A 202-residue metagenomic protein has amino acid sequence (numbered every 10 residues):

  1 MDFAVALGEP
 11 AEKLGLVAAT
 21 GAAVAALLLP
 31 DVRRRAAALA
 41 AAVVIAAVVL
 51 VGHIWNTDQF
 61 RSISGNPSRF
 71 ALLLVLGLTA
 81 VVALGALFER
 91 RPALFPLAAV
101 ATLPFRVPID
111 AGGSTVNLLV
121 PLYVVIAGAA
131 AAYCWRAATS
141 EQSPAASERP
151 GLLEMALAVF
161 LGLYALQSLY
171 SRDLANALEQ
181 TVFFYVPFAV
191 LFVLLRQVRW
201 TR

Functional and structural regions predicted by a protein language model:
M1-A22, A26-L29, R34-R136, L166-Y170: N-terminal signal-anchor transmembrane segment
L27-V32, W135-A146, L195-R202: Membrane-interface junctions at the ends of membrane-embedded or membrane-associated helices
A38-A42, P92-L97, S147-L161, L194-R202: Interfacial loop-to-transmembrane-helix boundary motif in multi-pass membrane proteins
S62, N66, P144-E148, R172-A177: Membrane-helix interfacial "entry" motifs
A71-L73, L119-A127, L152-L161, L174-Q197: Aromatic-anchored transmembrane helix interface
Y123-P150, L161: Membrane-interface module
S168, R172, T201-R202: Residues at alpha-helix boundaries and the short loops/turns that link adjacent helices
